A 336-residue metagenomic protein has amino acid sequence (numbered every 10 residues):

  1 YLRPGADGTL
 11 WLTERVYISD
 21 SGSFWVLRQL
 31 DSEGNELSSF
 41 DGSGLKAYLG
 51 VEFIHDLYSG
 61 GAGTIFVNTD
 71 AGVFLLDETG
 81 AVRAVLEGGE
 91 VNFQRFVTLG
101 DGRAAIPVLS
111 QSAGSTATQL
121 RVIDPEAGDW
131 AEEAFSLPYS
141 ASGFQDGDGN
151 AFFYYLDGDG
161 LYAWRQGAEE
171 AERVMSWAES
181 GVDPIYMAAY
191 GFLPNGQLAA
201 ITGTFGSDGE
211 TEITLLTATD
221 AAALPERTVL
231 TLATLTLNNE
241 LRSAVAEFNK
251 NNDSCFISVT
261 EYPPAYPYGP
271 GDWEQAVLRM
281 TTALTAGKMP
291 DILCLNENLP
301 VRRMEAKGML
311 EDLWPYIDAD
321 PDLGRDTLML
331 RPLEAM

Functional and structural regions predicted by a protein language model:
R15-S21: Short, conserved, GDST-rich strand-edge loop motifs in beta-rich repeat architectures
V16, G34, E90-F96, D101 (+3 more regions): Conserved N-terminal structural module of periplasmic/extracytoplasmic solute-binding proteins
V26-R28, G72-F74, Q119-R121, G160-Y162 (+1 more regions): A short loop-to-beta-strand structural motif that recurs across blades of beta-propeller domains
S38-F40, G44, I54: Long, charged/polar, low-complexity intrinsically disordered N-terminal extensions that precede catalytic
L45-E52, S180-Y186: Short glycine-/Asp-/Thr-/Trp-enriched loop segments that recur within the blades of beta-propeller repeat domains
E297-M336: Hinge/lid segment of periplasmic solute-binding proteins
